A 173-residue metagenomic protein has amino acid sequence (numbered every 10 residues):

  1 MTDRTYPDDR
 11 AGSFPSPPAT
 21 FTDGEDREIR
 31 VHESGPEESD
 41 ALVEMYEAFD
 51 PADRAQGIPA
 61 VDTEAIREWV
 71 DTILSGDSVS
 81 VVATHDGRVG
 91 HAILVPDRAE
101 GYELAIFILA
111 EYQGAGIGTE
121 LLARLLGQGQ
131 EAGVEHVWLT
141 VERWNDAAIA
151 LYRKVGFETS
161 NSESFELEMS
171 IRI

Functional and structural regions predicted by a protein language model:
M1-E25, E166, I173: Acyl-donor-binding surface of acyltransferase catalytic domains
E28-E44: A short beta-loop-alpha structural element at the N-terminal edge of CoA-dependent acyl/N-acetyltransferase catalytic
P36, E44-A105, L109-A110: Acetyl-CoA-dependent GNAT
L109-E111, A115, R143-W144: Active-site acidic-Proline motif in GNAT/NAT acetyltransferases
Y112, G116-R124: Conserved acetyl-CoA pyrophosphate-binding loop and the N-cap/start of the following alpha-helix in GNAT-like
G127-Q130, L167: Mixed-charge, glycine-accented linear interaction segment located at domain edges/termini
G129-E142: Conserved GNAT acetyl-CoA-binding A-motif
T140-D146, V155-G156, S162-I173: C-terminal "cap" of GNAT-fold acetyltransferases
